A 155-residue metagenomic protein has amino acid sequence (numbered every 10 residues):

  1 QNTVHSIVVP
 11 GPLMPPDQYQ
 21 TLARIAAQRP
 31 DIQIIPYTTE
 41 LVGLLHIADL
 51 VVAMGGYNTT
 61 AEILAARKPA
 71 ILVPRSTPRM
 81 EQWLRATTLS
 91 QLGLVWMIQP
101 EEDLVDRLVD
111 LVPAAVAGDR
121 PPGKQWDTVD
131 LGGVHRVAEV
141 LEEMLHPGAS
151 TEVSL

Functional and structural regions predicted by a protein language model:
Q1-L50, E101-E102: Donor-nucleotide binding loops and adjacent catalytic segments primarily of GT-B fold Leloir glycosyltransferases
S6, A70, V95-W96: Hydrophobic anchor at the start of a short beta-strand that flanks the dinucleotide cofactor-binding loop
Q20-A27, T87-Q91, P113: Class I S-adenosyl-L-methionine
P36-E40, G55-N58, E81, E101-R107 (+1 more regions): Short beta->alpha linker loops
E40-L84: A donor-sugar binding/catalytic signature common to diverse glycosyltransferases and related nucleotide-sugar
T77-L111: Change "using UDP/GDP/dTDP sugars" to "using nucleotide sugars
D110, A114-L155: C-terminal amphipathic helix plus adjacent low-complexity, charged tail appended to glycosyltransferase catalytic
